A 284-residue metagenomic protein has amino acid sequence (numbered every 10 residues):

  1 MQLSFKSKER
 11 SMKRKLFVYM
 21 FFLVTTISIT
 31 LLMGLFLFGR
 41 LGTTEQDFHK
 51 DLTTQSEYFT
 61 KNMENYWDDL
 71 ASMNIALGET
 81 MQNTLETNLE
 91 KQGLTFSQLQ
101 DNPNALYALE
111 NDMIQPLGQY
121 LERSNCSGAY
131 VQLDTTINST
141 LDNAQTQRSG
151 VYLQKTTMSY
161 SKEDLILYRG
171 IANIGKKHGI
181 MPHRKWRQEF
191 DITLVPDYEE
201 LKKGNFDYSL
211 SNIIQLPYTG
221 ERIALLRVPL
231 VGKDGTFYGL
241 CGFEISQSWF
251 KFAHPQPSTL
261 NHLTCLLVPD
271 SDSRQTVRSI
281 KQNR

Functional and structural regions predicted by a protein language model:
M1-M12: N-terminal Lys/Arg-rich, disordered targeting/topogenic segments
Q2-S4, G239-S246: Short, hydrophobic beta-strand elements of compact beta-sandwich sensory domains
R10-A108, N125: Juxtamembrane extracytoplasmic/periplasmic/luminal helical "stalk" adjacent to the first N-terminal
A71-P196: Extracytoplasmic/periplasmic sensory segments of membrane signal-transduction proteins
I114-L117, R227, Q247, K251: Extracytoplasmic/secreted envelope proteins and their assembly/folding machinery, especially bacterial periplasmic
T136-N138, L216-P217, I245-W249: Solvent-exposed loop/turn segments at secondary-structure junctions within structured extracellular/periplasmic domains
L165-G242: Extracytoplasmic/periplasmic ligand-binding sensor regions of membrane-associated signaling proteins
Q247-R284: Intrinsic low-complexity, intrinsically disordered coil/linker regions enriched in small/polar and charged residues
